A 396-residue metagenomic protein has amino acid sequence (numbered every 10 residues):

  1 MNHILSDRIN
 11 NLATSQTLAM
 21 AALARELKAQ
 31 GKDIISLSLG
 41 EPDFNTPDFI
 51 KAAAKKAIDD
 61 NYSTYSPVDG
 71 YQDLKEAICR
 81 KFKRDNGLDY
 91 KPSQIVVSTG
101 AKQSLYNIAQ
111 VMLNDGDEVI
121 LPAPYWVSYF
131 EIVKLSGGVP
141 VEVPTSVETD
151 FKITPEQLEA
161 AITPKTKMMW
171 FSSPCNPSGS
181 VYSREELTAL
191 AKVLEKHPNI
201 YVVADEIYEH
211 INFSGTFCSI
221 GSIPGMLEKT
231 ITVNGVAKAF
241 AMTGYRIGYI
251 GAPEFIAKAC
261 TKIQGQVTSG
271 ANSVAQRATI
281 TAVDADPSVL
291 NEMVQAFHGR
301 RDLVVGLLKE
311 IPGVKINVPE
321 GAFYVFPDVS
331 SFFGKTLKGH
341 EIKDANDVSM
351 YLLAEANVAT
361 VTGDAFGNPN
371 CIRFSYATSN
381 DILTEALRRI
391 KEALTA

Functional and structural regions predicted by a protein language model:
H3-L5, I9, A13-S15, M20-L23 (+4 more regions): PLP-dependent class I/II
S38-E41, K56-L74: A glycine-/small-polar-enriched, mobile loop at the entrance of the PLP active site in fold-type I
T46-Y65, R84: Glycine-rich phosphate-binding segment of PLP-dependent enzymes
Y65-S98: Conserved N-terminal alpha-helix of the aminotransferase class I/II PLP-enzyme fold
